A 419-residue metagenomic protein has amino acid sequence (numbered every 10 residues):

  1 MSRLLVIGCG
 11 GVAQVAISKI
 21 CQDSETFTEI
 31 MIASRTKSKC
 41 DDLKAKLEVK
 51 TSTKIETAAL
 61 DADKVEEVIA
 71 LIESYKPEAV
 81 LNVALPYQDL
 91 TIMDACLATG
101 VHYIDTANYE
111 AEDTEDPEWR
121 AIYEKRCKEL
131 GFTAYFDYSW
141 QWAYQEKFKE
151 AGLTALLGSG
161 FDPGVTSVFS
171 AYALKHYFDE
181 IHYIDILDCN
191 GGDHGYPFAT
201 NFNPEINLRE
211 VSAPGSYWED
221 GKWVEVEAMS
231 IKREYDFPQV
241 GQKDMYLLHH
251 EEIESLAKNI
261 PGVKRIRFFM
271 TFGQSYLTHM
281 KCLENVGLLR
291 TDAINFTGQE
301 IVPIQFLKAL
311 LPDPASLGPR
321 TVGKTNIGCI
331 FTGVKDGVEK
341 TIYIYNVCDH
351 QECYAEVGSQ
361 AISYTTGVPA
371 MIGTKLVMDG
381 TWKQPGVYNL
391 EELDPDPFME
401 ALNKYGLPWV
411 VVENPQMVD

Functional and structural regions predicted by a protein language model:
L4-G11: Conserved N-terminal Rossmann-fold NAD(P)-binding element of oxidoreductases
Q14: Residues forming the Rossmann-fold NAD(P)(H) cofactor-binding site
E29-M31: Short beta-strand element of Class I
R35-K39: Helix N-cap at the beta1-alpha1 junction of Rossmann-like dinucleotide-binding domains, i.e., the first residues
V49-K64: Rossmann-fold cofactor-recognition segment
L60-P77, A84, Q88: Conserved Rossmann-fold cofactor-binding substructure of NAD(P)-dependent oxidoreductases
P86-D89, M93-F202: Glycine-/Pro-rich loop/turn segments that contact NAD(P) or position catalytic residues in Rossmann-like domains
K175-D419: C-terminal catalytic/substrate-binding lobe primarily of soluble NAD(P)-dependent oxidoreductases
